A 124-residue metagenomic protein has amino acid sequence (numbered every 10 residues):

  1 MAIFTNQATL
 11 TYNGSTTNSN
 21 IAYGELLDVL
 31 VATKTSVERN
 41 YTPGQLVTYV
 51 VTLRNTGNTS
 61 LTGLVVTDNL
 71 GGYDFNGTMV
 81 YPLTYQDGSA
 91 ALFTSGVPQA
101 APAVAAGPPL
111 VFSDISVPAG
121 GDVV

Functional and structural regions predicted by a protein language model:
M1-V124: Exported/extracytosolic protein signature
